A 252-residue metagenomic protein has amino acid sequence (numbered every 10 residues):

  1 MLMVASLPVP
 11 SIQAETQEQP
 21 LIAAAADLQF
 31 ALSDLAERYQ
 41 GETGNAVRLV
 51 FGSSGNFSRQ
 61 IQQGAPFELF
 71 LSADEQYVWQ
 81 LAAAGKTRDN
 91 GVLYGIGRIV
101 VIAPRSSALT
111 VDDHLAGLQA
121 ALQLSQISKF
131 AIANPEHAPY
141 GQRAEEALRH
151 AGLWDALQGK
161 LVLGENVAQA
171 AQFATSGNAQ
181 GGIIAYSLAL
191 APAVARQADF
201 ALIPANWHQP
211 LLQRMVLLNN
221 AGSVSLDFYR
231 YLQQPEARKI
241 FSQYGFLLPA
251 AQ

Functional and structural regions predicted by a protein language model:
M1-P8: Bacterial N-terminal signal peptides
A14-T43, R48-F51, G55, R59-A65 (+4 more regions): Exported/periplasmic ABC-transporter solute-binding proteins
L71: Short active-site segment of divalent metal-dependent hydrolases/proteases that encodes the spacing between
N90: Active-site phosphate-binding/coordination module
